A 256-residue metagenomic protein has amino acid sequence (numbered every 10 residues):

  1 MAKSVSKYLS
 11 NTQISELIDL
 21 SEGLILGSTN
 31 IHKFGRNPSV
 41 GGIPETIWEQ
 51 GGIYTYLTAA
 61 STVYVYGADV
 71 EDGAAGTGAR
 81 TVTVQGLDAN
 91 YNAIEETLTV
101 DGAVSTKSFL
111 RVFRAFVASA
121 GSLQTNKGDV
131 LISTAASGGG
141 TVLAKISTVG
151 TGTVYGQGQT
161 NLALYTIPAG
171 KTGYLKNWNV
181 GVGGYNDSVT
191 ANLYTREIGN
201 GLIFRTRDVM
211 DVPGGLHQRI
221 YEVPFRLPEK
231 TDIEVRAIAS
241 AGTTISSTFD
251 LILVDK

Functional and structural regions predicted by a protein language model:
A2-R111, S119-K256: Beta-strand-centric surfaces of beta-sandwich/beta-rich domains
